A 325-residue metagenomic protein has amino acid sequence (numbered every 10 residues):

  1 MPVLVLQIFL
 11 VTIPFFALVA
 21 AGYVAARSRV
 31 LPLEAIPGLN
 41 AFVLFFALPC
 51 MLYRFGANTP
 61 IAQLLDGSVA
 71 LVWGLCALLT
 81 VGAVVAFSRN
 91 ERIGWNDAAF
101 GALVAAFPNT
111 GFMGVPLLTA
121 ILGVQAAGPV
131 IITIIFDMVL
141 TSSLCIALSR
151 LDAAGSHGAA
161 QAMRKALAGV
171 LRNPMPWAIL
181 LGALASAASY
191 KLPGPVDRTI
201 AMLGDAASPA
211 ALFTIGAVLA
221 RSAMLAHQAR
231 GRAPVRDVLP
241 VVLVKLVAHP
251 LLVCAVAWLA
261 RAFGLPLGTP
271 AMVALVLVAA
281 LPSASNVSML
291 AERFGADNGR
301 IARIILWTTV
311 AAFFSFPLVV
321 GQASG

Functional and structural regions predicted by a protein language model:
M1-G325: Alpha-helical transmembrane segments of multi-pass small-molecule/ion transporters
